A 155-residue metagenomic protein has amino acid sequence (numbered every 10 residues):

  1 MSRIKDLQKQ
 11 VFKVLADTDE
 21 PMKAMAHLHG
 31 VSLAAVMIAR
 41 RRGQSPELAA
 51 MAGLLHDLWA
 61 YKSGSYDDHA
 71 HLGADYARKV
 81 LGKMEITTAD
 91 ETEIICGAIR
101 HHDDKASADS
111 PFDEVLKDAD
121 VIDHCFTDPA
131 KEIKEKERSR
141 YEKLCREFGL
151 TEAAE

Functional and structural regions predicted by a protein language model:
M1-D6, A16-Q44, L55, K79 (+2 more regions): Divalent metal-dependent phosphate-bond-processing catalytic cores, especially two-metal-ion Mg2+/Mn2+ enzymes that act
P46-G64, H69-G73, I94-D103: His-Asp-centered metal-binding catalytic motifs of divalent-metal-dependent phosphohydrolases/nucleases
G64-D68, A74-G82, A89: A contiguous binding-surface segment within folded domains or other stable secondary-structure elements
T87-I94: Internal alpha-helical transmembrane segments of multi-pass membrane proteins
